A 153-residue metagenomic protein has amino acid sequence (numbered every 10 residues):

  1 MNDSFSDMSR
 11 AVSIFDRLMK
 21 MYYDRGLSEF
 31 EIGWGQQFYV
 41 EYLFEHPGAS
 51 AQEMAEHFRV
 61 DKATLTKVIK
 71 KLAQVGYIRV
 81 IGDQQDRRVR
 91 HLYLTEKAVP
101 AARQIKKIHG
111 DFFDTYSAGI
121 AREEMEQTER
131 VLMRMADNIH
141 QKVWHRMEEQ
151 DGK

Functional and structural regions predicted by a protein language model:
M1, R122-K153: C-terminal regulatory/oligomerization modules of transcriptional regulators
M1-F30: N-terminal leader segment of winged-helix/HTH proteins
M1-R10, L65-V68, E126, E148: Surface-exposed, interaction-prone regions with an acidic/low-complexity signature
S13, E41-E45, K106: Short, locally clustered residues in the helix-turn-helix/winged-helix DNA-binding domain
D16, A102, A136-H140: A structural signal for well-ordered alpha-helices, especially hydrophobic packing surfaces of coiled-coils
K20, K70-R130: Charged, amphipathic alpha-helical coiled-coil/dimerization segments
M21-T64, V75: N-terminal helix-turn-helix DNA-binding core of bacterial DNA-binding proteins
E29-G33, T64-K67, K71, A121 (+1 more regions): Short glycine/proline-centered loop/turn elements that form peptide/ligand docking sites
